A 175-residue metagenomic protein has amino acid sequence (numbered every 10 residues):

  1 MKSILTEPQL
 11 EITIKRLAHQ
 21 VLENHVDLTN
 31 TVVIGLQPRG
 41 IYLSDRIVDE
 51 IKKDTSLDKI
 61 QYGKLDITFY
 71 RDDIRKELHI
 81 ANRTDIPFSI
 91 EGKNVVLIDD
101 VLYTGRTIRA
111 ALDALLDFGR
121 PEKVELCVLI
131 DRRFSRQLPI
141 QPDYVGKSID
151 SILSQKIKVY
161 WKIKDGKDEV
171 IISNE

Functional and structural regions predicted by a protein language model:
M1-T29: Active-site-facing substrate-recognition patch
H25, I51, T55, L115 (+1 more regions): Active-site catalytic pocket residues across diverse enzymes, especially alpha/beta-hydrolases
L28-D49, G105: Charged, well-structured alpha/beta interaction segments
N30, Q61, N94, K123-L126: Residues at the starts of beta-strands that form the adenosine-phosphate
D45-Q61: Substrate-recognition/cap helix-loop segment adjacent to the acidic, metal-dependent catalytic center of Asp-based
L57-N94: Short, glycine/charge-rich flexible loops or terminal/linker lids adjacent to PRPP-binding catalytic cores
P87-L116: Internal catalytic-core helix/loop-beta-alpha segment that presents or stabilizes conserved functional determinants
D113-E175: PRPP-dependent phosphoribosyltransferase catalytic core
